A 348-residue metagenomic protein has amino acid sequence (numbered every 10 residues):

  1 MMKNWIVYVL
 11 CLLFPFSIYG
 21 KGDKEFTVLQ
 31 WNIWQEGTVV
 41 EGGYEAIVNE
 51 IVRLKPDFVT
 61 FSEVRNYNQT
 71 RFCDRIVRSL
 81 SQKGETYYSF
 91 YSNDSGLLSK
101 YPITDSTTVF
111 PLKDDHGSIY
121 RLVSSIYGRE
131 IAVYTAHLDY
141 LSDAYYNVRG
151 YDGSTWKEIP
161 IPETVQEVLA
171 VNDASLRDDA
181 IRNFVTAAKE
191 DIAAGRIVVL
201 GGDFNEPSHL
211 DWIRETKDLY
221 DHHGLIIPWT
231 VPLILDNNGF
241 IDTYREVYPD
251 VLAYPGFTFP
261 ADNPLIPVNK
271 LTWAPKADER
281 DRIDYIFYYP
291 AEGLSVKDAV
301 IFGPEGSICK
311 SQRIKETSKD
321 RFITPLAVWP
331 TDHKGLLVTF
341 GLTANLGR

Functional and structural regions predicted by a protein language model:
K3-I6, I18-K83, D281, F322-I323 (+1 more regions): N-terminal, active-site-proximal structural segment of metallo-dependent hydrolase catalytic domains
V7-P15: Bacterial N-terminal signal peptides
F26-I33, I47-T70, V133-A136, E167-E215 (+4 more regions): Active-site beta-strand/loop signature of hydrolases that rely on acidic residues for catalysis
E36-T38, N66-T70, H116, L141-A144 (+3 more regions): Active-site environment of divalent metal-dependent phosphoester hydrolases
V40, V64-D152, D298-I301: Structured beta-strand-rich core segments of catalytic domains in phosphoester-bond hydrolases
K55, K100-P102, G239, A291: Residue-level detector of structured alpha->beta connecting loops
Y146-A174, E215-K217: A solvent-exposed, charged loop/short amphipathic helix patch at secondary-structure junctions
E190-V199, N205-R348: Metal-dependent phosphoester-hydrolase catalytic domains
